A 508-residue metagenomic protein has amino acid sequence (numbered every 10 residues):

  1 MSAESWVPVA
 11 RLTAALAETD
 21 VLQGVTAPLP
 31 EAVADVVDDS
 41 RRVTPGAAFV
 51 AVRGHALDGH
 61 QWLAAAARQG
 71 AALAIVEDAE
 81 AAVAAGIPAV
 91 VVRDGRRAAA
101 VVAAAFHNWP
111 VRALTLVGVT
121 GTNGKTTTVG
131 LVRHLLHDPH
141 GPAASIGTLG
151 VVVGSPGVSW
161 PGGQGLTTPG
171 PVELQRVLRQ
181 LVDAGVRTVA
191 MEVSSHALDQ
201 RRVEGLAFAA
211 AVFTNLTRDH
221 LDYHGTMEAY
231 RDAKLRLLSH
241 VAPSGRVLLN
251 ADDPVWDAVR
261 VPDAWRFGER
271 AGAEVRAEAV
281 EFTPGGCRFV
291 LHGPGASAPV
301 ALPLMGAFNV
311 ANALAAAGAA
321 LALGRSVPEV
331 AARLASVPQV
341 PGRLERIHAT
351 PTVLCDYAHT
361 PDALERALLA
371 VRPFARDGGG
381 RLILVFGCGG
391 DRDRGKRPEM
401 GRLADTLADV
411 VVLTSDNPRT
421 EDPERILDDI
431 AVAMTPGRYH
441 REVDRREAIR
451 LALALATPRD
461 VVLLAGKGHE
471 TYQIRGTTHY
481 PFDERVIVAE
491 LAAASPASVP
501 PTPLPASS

Functional and structural regions predicted by a protein language model:
M1-Q23, R42-A48, G54, D58-Q61 (+7 more regions): ATP-dependent carboxylate-amine ligase
S2-T120, T127-H140, R231, G272-R276 (+4 more regions): Short, basic phosphate-binding NTP loop
A71, D183-R187, G379, R459: Short, high-confidence coil segments that cap the C-terminus of an alpha-helix and link into the following beta-strand
A72, A209, D409: Receiver (REC) domain switch/active-site residues of two-component response regulators
E77-G86, D183-M191, D199-V203, A207-T352 (+3 more regions): Acidic, Mg2+-coordinating active-site environments of NTP-dependent enzymes
D78-E80, T148-L149, S195-H196, L216 (+4 more regions): Short, ordered loop/turn segments at secondary-structure junctions
A81-V83, G150-V153, A197-D199, P254-A258 (+4 more regions): Short, active-site-adjacent cap segments at secondary-structure transitions
A98-A251, V255-D263: Phosphate-binding loop of NTP-binding sites
